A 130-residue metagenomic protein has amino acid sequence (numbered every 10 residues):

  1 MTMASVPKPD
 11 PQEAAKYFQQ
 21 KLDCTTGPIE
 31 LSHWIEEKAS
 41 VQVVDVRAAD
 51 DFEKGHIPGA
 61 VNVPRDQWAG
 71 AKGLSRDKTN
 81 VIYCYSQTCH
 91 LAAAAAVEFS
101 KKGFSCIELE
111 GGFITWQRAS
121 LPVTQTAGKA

Functional and structural regions predicted by a protein language model:
M1-Q42, A49-D51, Q125-A130: Flexible, polar/low-complexity N-terminal or interdomain linker segments that lie immediately upstream of folded
K38-V43, P58-G59, T79: Short active-site oxyanion
V43, A60-N62, C106-E108: Conserved beta-strand scaffold positions in the cores of enzyme catalytic domains, especially in NTP/NDP-utilizing
D45-R47, C84: Short beta-strand/turn micro-motifs composed of small residues that flank or help shape donor/cofactor-binding pockets
F52-P58, A71-S75, W116: Short loop/helix-cap segments at secondary-structure boundaries that form the rim of catalytic
V61-N80: Helix-loop module immediately N-terminal to the HCX5R catalytic loop in PTP-like cysteine phosphatase domains
L74-Q117: Catalytic cysteine-centered active loop of the rhodanese-like fold, especially the PTP/DSP P-loop
A119-Q125: Short low-complexity, flexible loop/linker segments enriched in glycine and/or proline with clustered acidic
